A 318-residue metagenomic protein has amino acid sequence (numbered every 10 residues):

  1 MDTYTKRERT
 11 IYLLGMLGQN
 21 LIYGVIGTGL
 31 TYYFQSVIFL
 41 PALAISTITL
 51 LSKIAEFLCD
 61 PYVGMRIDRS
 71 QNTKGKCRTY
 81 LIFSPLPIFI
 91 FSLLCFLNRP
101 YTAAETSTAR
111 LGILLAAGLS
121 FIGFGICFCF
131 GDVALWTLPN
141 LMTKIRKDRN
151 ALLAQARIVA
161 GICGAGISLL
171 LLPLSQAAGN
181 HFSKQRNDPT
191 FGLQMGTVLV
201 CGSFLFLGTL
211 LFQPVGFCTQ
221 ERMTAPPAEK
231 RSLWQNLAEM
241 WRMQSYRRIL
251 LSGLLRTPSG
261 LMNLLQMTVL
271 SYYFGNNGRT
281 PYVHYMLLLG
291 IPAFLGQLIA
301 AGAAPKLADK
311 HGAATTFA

Functional and structural regions predicted by a protein language model:
M1-A318: Membrane-embedded alpha-helical bundles of multi-pass transporters/translocases, especially carrier/permease families
